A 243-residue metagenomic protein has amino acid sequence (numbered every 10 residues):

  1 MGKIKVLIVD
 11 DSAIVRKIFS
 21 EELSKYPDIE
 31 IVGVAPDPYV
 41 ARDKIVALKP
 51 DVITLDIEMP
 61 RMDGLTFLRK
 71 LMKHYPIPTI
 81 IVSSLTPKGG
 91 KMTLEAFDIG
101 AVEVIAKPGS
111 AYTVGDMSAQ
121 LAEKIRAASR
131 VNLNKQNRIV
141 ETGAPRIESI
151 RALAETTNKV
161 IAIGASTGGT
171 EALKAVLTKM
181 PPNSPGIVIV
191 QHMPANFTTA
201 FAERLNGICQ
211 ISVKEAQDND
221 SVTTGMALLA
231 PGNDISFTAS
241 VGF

Functional and structural regions predicted by a protein language model:
G2-L7, A13-S20, S24, D28 (+4 more regions): Conserved acid/base catalytic micro-environments in cytosolic active-site loops
